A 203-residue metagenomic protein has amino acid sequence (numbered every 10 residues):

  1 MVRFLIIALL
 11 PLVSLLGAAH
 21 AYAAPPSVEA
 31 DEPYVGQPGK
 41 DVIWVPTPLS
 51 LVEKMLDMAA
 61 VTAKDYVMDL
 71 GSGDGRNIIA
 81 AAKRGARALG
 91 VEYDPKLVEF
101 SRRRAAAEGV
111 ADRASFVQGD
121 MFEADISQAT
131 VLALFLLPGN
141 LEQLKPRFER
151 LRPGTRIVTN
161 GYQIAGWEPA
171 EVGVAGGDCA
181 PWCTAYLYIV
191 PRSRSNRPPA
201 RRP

Functional and structural regions predicted by a protein language model:
I7-G17: Bacterial N-terminal signal peptides
A21-D65: S-adenosyl-L-methionine
K64-G73: Conserved class I S-adenosyl-L-methionine
D74-A86: Conserved SAM-binding loop of SAM-dependent methyltransferases across substrates and taxa, primarily the Class I
R87-E92: Conserved SAM-binding motif I beta-strand of class I
P95-Q128: S-adenosyl-L-methionine
S127-Q143: A short SAM/SAH-binding and catalytic strip from SAM-dependent methyltransferases
G139-P203: C-terminal substrate-binding/active-site "lid" region of AdoMet-derived donor-dependent transferases
